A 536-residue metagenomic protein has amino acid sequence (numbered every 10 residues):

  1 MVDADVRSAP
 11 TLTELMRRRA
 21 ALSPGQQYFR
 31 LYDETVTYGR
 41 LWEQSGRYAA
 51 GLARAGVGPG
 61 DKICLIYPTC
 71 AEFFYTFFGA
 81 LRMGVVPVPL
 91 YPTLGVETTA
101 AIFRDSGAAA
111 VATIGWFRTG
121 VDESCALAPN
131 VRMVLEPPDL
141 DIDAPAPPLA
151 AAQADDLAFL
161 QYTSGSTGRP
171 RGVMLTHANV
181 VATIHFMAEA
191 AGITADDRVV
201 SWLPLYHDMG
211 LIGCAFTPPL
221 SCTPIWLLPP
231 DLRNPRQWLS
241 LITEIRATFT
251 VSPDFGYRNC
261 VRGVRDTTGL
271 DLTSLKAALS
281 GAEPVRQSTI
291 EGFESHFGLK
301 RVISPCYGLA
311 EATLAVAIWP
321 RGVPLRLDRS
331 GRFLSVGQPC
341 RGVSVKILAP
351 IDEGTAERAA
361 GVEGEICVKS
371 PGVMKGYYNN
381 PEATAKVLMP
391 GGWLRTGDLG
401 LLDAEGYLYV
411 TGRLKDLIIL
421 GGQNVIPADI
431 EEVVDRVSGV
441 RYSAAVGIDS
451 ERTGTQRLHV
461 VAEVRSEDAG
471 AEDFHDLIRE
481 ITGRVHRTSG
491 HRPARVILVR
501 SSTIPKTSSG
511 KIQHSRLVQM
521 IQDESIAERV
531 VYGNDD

Functional and structural regions predicted by a protein language model:
S8, G25-F78, G95-A100, A151 (+1 more regions): Conserved AMP-binding/adenylate-forming core of the ANL superfamily
R54-A55, R82-A150, P253-D254, N259 (+3 more regions): Structural core segment of the AMP-binding/adenylate-forming
V111, T250, S370, K375-G376 (+2 more regions): AMP-binding/adenylate-forming catalytic core of the ANL superfamily
A144-Y162, G168-R169, T183, E189-R198: Conserved pre-ATP/AMP-binding loop-to-beta segment of ANL
V181-R198, D208-T248, G263-T267: Conserved AMP-binding/adenylation subdomain of ANL enzymes
L239, A247-S252, V261-G331, S344 (+1 more regions): Gly/Ser/Thr-rich phosphate-binding loop
Q338, G342-C367, K386, A404-E405: Conserved beta-loop-beta connector loops within the AMP-binding
I418, A444-D449, H459-V460, T482-D536: Conserved C-terminal "lid"/linker of ANL adenylate-forming enzymes
